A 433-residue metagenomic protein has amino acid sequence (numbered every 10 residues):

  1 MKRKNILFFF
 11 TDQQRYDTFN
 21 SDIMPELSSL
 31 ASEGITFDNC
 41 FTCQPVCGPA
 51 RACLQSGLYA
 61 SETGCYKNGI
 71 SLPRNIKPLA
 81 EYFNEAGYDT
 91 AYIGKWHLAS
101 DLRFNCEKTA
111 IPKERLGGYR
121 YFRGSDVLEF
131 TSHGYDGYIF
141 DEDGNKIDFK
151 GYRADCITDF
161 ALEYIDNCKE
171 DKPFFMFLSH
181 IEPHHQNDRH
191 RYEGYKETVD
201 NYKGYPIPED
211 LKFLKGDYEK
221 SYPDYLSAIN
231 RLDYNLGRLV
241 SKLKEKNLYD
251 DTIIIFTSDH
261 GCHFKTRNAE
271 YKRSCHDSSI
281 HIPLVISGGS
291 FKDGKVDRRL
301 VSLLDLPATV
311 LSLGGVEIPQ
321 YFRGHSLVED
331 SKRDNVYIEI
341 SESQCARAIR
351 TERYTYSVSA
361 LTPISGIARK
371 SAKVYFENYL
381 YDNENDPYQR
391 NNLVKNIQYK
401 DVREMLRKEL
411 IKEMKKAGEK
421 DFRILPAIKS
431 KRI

Functional and structural regions predicted by a protein language model:
M1-Y379, P387-K415, K420-I433: Formylglycine-dependent sulfatase
E384: Residues forming the ATP-binding cleft of Hanks-type serine/threonine protein kinase domains
